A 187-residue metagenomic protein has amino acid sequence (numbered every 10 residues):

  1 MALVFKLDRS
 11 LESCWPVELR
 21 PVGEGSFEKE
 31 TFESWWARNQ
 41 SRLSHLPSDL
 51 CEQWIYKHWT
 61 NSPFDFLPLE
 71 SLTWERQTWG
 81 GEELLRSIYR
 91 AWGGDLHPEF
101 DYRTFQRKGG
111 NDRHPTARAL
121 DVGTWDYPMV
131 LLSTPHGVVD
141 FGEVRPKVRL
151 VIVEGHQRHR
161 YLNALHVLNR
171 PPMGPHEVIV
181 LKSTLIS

Functional and structural regions predicted by a protein language model:
M1-T73: N-terminal leader/capping segments at the start of a protein or of a new domain
L7, E12-E28, G80, P135-V138 (+3 more regions): Intrinsically disordered, low-complexity acidic regions enriched in Pro/Ser/Thr
E30, S48, V130-L131, I152: Generic hydrophobic secondary-structure signal
E33, R38, K57, S62-R149 (+1 more regions): Short alpha-helix boundary/capping and kink motifs at helix termini
M129-L131, L162, V178: Generic structural hydrophobic/aromatic packing signal, biased to beta-strands
H136-G137, Q157-H159, L185-I186: Short, solvent-exposed loop/turn segments at secondary-structure junctions
P146-A164: A sequence-level detector for short glycine-anchored, His/Arg-bearing signature motifs that mark catalytic or binding
A164-S187: Alpha-helical oligomerization segments
